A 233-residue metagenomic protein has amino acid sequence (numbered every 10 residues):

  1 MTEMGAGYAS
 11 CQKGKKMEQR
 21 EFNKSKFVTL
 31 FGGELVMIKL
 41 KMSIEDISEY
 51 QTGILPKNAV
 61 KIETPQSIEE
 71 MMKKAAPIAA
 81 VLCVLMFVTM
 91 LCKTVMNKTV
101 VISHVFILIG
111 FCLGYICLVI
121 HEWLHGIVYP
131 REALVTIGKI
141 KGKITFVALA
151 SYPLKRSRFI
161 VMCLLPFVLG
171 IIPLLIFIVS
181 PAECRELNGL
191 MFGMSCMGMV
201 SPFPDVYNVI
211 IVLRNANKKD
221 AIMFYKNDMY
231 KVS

Functional and structural regions predicted by a protein language model:
M1-M4, M17: Methionine residue identity
Q19-F27, L35: Cationic, low-complexity basic patches in intrinsically disordered or flexible, solvent-exposed regions
I38-K93, K141-V232: Metalloprotease/metallohydrolase-associated module, dominated by Zn2+-dependent proteases
H104-L118: Short pre-active-site segment immediately N-terminal to the catalytic Zn-binding motif
C117-P130, P166: Active-site recognition of the HExxH zinc-binding catalytic motif
L124-E132, P173, V212: Active-site-flanking alpha-helical
